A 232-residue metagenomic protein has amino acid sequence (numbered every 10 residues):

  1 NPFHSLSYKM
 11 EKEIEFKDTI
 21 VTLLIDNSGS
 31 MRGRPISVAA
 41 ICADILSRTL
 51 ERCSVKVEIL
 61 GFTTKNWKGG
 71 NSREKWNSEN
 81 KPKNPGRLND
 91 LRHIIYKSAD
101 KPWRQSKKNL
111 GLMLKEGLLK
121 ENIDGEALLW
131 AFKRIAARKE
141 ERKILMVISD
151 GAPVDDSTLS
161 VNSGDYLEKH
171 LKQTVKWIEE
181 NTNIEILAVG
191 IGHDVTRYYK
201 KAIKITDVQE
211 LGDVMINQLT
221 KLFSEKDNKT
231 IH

Functional and structural regions predicted by a protein language model:
N1-H232: Acidic, glycine-rich A-domain
